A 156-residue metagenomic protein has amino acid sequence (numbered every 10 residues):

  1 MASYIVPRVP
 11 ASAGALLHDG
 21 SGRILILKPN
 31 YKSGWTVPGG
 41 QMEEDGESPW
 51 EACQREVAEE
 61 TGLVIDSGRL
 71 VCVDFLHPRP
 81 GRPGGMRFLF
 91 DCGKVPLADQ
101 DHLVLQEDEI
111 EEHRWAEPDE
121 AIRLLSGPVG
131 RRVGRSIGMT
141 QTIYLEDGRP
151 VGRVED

Functional and structural regions predicted by a protein language model:
M1-G14: Acidic, metal-coordinating catalytic segment for phosphate/diphosphate chemistry, firing primarily on the Nudix
S33-W35, E107-D156: Nudix hydrolase/Nudix homology domain
T36-G40: A short gly/proline-enriched turn/hairpin at secondary-structure junctions
E43-D66, L76-P128: Unchanged
